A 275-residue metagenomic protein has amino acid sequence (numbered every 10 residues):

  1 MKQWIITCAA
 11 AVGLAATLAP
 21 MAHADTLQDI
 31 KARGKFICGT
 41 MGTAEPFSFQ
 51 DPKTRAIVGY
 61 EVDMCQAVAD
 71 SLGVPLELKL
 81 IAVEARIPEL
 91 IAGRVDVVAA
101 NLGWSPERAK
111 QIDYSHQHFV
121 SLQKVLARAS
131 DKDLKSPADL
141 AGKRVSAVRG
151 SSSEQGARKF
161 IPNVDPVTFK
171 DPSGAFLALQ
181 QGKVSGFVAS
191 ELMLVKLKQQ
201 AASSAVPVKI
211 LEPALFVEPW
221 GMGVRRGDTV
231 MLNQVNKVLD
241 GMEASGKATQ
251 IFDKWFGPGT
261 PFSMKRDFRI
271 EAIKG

Functional and structural regions predicted by a protein language model:
A24-N101: Extracytoplasmic small-molecule ligand-binding "clamshell" domains of the periplasmic binding protein/Venus flytrap
D25, V74-A85, L102-R108, S115-N163: A conserved helix-loop-strand patch within extracytoplasmic ligand-binding domains of the periplasmic binding
F36-I37, G73-E77, I81, A92-A100 (+4 more regions): Alpha-to-beta junction loops
V62, E77-P88, K132-D133, S152 (+3 more regions): Short helix-initiation/N-cap motifs at beta->coil->alpha
V62-S71, D131, A138, K143-R144 (+3 more regions): Extended ligand-binding regions for polar small-molecule ligands
A85-P88, N101-K110, G156-K159, Q180 (+1 more regions): A ligand-binding cleft/hinge motif common to bilobed small-molecule-binding domains
F119-A127, E191, V195, Q199-N236 (+1 more regions): Periplasmic-binding protein-like
S152-P166, V206, K237-G275: Ligand-binding clefts/hinges and TM-proximal coupling segments of bilobed small-molecule sensing domains
